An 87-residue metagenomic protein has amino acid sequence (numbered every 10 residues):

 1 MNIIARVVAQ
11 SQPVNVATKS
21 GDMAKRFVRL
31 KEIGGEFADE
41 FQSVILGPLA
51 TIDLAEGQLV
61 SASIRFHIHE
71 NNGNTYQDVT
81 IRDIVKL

Functional and structural regions predicted by a protein language model:
M1-L87: Single-stranded nucleic acid-binding surfaces, predominantly the OB-fold ssDNA-binding core
